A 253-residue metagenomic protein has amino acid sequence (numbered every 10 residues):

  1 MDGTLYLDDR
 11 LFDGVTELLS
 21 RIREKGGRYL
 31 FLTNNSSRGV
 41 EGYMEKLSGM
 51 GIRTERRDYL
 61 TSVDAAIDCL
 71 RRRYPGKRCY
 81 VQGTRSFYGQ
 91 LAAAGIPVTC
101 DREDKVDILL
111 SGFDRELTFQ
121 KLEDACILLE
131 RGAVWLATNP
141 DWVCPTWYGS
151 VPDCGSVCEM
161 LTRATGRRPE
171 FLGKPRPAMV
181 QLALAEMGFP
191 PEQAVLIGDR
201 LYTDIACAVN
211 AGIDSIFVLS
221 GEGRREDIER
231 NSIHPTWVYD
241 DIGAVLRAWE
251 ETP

Functional and structural regions predicted by a protein language model:
M1, Y6-L11, T16-E24, R38-L60 (+1 more regions): Asp-based, Mg2+/Mn2+-dependent phosphohydrolase catalytic module
